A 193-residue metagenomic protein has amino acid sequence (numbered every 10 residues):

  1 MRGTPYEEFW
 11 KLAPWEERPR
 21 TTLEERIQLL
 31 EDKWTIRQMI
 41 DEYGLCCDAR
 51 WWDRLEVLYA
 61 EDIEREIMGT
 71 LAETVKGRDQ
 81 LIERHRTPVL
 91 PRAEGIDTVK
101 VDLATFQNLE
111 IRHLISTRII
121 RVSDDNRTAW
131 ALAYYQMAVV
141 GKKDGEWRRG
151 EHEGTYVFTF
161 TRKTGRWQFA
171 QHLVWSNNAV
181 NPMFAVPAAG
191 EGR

Functional and structural regions predicted by a protein language model:
M1-E17, T128-L132, E153-A185: Short beta-strand edge/turn micro-motifs at domain boundaries
M1-L45, A49, D53, V57 (+1 more regions): Short, low-complexity N-terminal intrinsically disordered segments enriched in polar/charged residues
W34, L109-I111, R149-E151: Transmembrane beta-barrel outer-membrane domains
D41, R118, F158: Residue-level detector of short, conserved catalytic/binding motifs and their immediate flanks
W52-Y135: A solvent-exposed, acidic/Ser-Thr-rich amphipathic alpha-helical stretch
E73-T74, A188-G190: Flexible, surface-exposed loop regions and adjacent strand-edge segments of Gram-negative outer-membrane beta-barrel
H113-I115, E151-Y156: Short, surface-exposed coil-to-beta transition loops
M137-R149, A179-V180: Short, cysteine-centered beta-strand-loop-beta hairpins and adjacent loop/turn segments enriched in charged/polar
